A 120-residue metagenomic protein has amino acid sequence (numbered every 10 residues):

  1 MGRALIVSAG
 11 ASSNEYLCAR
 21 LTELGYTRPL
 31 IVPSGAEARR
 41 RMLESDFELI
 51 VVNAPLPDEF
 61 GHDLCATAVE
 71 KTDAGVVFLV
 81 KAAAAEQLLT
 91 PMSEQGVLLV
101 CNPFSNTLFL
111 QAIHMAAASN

Functional and structural regions predicted by a protein language model:
V7-A9: Conserved acidic carboxylate
A11-L30: Two-component/phosphorelay signaling modules centered on CheY-like receiver
N14, S34, P57, A82-E86: Negatively charged, flexible loop motifs adjacent to catalytic sites in prokaryotic signal transduction proteins
C18, I31-L49: Acidic, metal-coordinating helix/loop segments flanking the phosphotransfer/catalytic sites of two-component signaling
D46, E70-V77: His-Asp phosphorelay/catalytic-motif detector in bacterial-type signaling
V51-T72: Conserved phosphotransfer microenvironments
D63, V80-L99: Alpha4 helix (beta4-alpha4-beta5 surface) of REC/receiver domains from two-component response regulators
F104-A117: C-terminal output helix
